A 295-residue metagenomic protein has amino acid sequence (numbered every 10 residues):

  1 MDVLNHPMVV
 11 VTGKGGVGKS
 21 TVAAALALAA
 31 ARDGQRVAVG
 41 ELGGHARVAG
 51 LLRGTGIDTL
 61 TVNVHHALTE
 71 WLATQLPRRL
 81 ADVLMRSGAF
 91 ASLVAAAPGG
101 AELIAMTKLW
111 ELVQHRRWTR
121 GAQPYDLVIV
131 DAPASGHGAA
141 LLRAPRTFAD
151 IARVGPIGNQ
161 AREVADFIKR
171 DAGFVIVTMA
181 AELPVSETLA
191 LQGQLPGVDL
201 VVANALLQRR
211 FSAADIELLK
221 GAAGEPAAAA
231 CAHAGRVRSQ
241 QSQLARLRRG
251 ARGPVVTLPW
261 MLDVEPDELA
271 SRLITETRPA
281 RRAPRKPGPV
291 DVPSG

Functional and structural regions predicted by a protein language model:
M1-V3, K169, E182-G295: C-terminal lobe/tail of nucleotide-utilizing enzymes
N5-V9: Pre-Walker A (Motif I) flank of P-loop NTPase domains
V11-T12, G40-E41, D131, V175-A180 (+2 more regions): Conserved beta-strand segments of the P-loop GTPase G domain that flank and frequently precede/overlap
T12-A67, R116, L142-P145: Walker A/P-loop NTP-binding active-site region of P-loop NTPases, recognizing the glycine-rich GxxxxGKT/S
A46-G50, A67-W71, G136-L141, V185-S186 (+2 more regions): Switch/connector loops and helix/strand junctions flanking conserved nucleotide-binding motifs in nucleotide-processing
G54-R86: Glycine-rich nucleotide/cofactor/substrate-binding loop typically near the N-terminus or early in the first domain
T74-R78, F148-R153, R210, A214-K220: Basic, amphipathic N-terminal segments
D82-L183, E187-A190: Phosphate/Mg2+-binding loops and adjacent switch elements in nucleotide/diphosphate-handling enzyme cores
